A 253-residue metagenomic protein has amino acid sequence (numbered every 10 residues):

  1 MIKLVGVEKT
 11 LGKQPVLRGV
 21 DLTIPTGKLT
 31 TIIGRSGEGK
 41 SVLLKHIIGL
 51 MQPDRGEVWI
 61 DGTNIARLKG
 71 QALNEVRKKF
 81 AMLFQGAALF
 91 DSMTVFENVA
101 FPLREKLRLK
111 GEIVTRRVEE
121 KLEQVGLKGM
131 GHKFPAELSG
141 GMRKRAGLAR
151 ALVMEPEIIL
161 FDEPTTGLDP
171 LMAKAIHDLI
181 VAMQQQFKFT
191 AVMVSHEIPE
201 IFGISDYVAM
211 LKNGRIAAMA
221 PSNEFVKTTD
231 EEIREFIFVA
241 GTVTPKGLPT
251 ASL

Functional and structural regions predicted by a protein language model:
I48: Helix-to-loop junction immediately C-terminal to a conserved catalytic motif
T63-N64, G111-G129: Conserved ABC ATPase "signature" region
F134-L138, M142: Conserved ABC ATPase signature
V153-E157: A short, proline-enriched helix->beta-strand linker immediately N-terminal to the Walker B motif in ABC-type P-loop
I159-D162: Catalytic Walker B motif of ABC-type/P-loop ATPase nucleotide-binding domains
